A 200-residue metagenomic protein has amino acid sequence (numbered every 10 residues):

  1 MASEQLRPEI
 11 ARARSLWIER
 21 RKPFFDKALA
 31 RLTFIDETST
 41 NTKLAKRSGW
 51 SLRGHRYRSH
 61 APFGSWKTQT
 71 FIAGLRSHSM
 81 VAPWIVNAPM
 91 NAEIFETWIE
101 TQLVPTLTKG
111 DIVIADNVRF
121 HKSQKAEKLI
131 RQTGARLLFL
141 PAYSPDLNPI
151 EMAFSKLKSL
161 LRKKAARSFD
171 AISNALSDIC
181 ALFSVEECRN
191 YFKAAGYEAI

Functional and structural regions predicted by a protein language model:
M1-I200: Short functional hotspots at interaction and active-site rims
